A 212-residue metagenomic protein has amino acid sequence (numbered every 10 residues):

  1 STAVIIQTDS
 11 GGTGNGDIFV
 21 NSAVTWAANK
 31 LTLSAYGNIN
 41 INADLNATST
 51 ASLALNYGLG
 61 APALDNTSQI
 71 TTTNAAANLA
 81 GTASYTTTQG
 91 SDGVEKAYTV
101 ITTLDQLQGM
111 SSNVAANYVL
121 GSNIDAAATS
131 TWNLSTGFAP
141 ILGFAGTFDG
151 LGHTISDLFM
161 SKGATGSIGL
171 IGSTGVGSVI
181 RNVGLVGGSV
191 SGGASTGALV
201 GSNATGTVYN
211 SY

Functional and structural regions predicted by a protein language model:
S1-Y212: Surface-exposed repetitive/solenoidal architectures
